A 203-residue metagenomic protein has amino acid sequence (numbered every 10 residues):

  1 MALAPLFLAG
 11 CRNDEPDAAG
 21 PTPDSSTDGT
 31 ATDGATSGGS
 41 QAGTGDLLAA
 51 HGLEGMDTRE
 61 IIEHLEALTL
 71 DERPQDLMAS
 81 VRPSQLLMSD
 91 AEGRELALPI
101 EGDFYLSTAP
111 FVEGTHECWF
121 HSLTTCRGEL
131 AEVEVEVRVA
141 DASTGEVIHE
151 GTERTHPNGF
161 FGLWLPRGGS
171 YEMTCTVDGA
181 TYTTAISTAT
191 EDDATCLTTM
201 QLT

Functional and structural regions predicted by a protein language model:
M1-A2: N-terminal export leaders
F7-G10: C-terminal motif of bacterial Sec signal peptides marking the signal peptidase cleavage site
N13-E54: N-terminal low-complexity, Pro/Thr-rich disordered segments that flank secretion/membrane-targeting signals
L96-L98, F104-F111, T190-T203: Extracellular beta-sheet/turn segments enriched in Thr/Pro/Gly and aliphatic residues
P99-I148: Mid-length scaffold segments of soluble, non-membrane domains
T144-N158: Short, acidic Ser/Thr/Gly-rich low-complexity loop/linker segments typical of extracellular and cell-surface proteins
T155-L163, G169, M173: Glycine-centered loop-to-beta-strand initiation motif
C175-T184: A short, solvent-exposed loop/turn motif at the edges and junctions of modular extracellular/periplasmic domains
